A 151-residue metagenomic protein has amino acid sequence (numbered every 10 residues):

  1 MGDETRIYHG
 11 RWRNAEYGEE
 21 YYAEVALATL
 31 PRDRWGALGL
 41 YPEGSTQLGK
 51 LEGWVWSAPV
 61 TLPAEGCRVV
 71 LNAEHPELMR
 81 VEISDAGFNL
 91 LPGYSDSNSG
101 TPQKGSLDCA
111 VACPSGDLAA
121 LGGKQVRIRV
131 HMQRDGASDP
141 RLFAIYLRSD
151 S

Functional and structural regions predicted by a protein language model:
M1-W56, L78: Catalytic cores of secreted or luminal carbohydrate-active enzymes
R11-W12, R129-G136: Short beta-strand-plus-loop segments that form exposed binding edges in beta-rich domains
T29-P31, I83-G87, L147-S149: Residue-level signal for short segments within beta-strands and strand-turn junctions of well-structured beta-sheet
R32, Q133-S151: Exposed low-complexity, polar/acidic, P/S/T/G-rich flexible segments that act as propeptides, protease-susceptible
G39-G66, L78-R80, D108-G116, A137-F143: Short beta-strands within extracellular/lumenal beta-sheet-rich domains
P63-P76, V126-M132: A short beta-strand element within beta-rich, extracytoplasmic domains of secreted/secretory-pathway proteins
R68-L90: Beta-strand-rich binding/interaction modules
L91-L121: Extracellular carbohydrate recognition and processing domains and analogous Trp-centered ligand-binding platforms
